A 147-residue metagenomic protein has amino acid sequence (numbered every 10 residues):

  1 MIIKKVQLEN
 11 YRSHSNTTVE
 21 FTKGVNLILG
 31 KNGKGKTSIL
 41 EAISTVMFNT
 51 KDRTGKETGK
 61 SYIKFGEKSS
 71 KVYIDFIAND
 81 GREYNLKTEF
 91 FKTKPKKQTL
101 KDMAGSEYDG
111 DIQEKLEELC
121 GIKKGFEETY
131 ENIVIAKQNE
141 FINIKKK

Functional and structural regions predicted by a protein language model:
M1-G110, E114, E118-C120, K124-T129: Extreme N-terminal "head/tail" segments of very large remodeling/mechanoenzyme assemblies
L27, N132-K147: Extended, Lys/Glu-rich alpha-helical coiled-coil stalks
